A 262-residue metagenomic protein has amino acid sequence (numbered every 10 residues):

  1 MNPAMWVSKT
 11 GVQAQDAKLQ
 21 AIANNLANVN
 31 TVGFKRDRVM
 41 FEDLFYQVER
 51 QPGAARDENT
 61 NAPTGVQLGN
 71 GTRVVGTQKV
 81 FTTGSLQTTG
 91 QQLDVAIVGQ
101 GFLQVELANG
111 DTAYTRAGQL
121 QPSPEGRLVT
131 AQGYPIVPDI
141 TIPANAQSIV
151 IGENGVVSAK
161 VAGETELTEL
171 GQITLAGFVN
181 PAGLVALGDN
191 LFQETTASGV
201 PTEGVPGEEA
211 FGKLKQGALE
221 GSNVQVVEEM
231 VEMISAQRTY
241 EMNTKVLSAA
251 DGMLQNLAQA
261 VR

Functional and structural regions predicted by a protein language model:
M1-R262: Amphipathic alpha-helical polymerization modules
